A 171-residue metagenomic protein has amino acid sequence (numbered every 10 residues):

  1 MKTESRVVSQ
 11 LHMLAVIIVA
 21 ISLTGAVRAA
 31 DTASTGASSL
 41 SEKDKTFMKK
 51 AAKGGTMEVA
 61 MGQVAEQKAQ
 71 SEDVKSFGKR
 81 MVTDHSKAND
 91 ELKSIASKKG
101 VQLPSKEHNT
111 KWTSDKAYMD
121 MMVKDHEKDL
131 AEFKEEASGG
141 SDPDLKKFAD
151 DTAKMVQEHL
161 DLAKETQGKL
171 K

Functional and structural regions predicted by a protein language model:
K2-A15, I21-K171: His/Met- and acidic-residue-enriched segments that coordinate or traffic transition-metal cofactors and support
